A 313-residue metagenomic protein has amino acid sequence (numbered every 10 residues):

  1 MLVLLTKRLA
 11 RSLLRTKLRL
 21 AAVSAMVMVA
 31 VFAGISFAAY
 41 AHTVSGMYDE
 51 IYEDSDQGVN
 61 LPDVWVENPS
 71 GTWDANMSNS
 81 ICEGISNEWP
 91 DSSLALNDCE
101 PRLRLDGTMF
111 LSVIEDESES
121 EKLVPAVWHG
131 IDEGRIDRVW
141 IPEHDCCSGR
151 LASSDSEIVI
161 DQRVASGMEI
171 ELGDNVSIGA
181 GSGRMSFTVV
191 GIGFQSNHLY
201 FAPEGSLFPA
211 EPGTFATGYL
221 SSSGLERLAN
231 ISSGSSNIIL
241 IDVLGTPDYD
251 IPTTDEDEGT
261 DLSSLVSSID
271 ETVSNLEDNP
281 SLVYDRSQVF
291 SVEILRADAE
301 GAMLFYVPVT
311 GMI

Functional and structural regions predicted by a protein language model:
L2-I313: Membrane transport/envelope proteins' first extracytoplasmic loop
